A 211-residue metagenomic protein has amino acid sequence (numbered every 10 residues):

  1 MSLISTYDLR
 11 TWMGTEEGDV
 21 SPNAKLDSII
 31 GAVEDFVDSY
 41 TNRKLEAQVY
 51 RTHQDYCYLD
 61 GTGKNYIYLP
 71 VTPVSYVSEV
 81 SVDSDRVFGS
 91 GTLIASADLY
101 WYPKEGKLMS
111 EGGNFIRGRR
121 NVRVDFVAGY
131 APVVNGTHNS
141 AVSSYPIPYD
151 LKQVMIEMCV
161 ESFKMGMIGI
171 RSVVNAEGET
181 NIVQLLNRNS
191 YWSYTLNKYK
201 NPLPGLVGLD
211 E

Functional and structural regions predicted by a protein language model:
M1-E211: Divalent metal-cofactor coordination and adjacent catalytic microenvironments
